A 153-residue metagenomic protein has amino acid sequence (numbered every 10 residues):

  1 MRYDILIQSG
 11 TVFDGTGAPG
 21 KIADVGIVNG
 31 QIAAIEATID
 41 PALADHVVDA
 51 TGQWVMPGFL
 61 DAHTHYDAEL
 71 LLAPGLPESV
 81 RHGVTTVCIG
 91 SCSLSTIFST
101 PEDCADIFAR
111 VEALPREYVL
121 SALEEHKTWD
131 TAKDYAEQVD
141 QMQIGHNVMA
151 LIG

Functional and structural regions predicted by a protein language model:
M1-G58: Histidine-rich, glycine-flanked metal-binding segment
L6, G26, D61, C88 (+1 more regions): Structured core elements
T11, T16, T64, T85-T86 (+1 more regions): Ser/Thr-centric signal marking residues that sit in or immediately flank functional binding/regulatory motifs
T16, E36, A68-L70, C88: Activation segment
K21, M56, A62, V87 (+1 more regions): Short, electropositive, low-hydrophobicity segments enriched in small/polar residues
I39, A68, S95: Glycine-rich nucleotide phosphate-binding loop and flanking beta-alpha elements of Rossmann-like dinucleotide-binding
W54-E78: Di-metal (Zn2+ and/or Mg2+/Mn2+) metal-binding site signature of metallo-dependent hydrolases with the MBL/beta-CASP
L72-G153: Divalent-metal coordination cores built from histidine and acidic residues
